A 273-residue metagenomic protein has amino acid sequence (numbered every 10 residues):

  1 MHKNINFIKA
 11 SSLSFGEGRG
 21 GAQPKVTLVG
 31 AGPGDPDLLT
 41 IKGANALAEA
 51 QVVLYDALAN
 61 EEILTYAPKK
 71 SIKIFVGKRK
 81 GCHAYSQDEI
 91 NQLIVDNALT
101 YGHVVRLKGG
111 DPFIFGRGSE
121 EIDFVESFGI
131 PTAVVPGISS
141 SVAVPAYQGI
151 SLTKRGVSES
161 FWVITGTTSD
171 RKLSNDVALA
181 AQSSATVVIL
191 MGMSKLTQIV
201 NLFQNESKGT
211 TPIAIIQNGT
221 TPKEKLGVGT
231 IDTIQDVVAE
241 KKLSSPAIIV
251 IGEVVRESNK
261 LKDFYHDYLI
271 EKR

Functional and structural regions predicted by a protein language model:
M1-A10, Q23-A31, P36, I41-V135 (+2 more regions): Class I S-adenosyl-L-methionine
H2-I8, P24-V26, T100-V104, S160 (+1 more regions): A contiguous loop/helix-start segment that scaffolds small-molecule binding in enzyme catalytic cores
G16-G18: Glycine-biased, low-complexity coil/linker segments
P24, D111-S183, G227-V228: Class I SAM-dependent methyltransferase SAM-binding "motif I" and its flanking Rossmann-like core
L39-I41, A143-P145, I199: Short hydrophobic alpha-helical segments that form membrane-spanning helices or hydrophobic packing faces of helical
E61-E62, K80-H83, S139-A143, S160-V163 (+3 more regions): Short gly/pro/ser/thr-enriched loop/turn and capping motifs at secondary-structure boundaries
S71-K78, G129-A133, L152-E159, K208-I215: Short hydrophobic/aromatic-enriched beta-strand-loop microsegments
